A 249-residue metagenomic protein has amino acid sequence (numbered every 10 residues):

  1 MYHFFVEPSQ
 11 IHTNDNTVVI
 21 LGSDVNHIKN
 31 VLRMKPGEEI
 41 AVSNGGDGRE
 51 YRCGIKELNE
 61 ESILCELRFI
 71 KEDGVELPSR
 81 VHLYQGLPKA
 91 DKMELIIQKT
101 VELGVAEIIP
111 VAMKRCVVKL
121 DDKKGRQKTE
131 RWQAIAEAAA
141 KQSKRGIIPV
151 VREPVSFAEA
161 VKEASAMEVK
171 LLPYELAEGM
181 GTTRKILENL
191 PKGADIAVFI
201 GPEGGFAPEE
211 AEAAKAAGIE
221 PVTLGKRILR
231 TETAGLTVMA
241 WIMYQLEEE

Functional and structural regions predicted by a protein language model:
M1-E72: N-terminal positively charged helical leader segments and presequences
G37, T100, A136, A214 (+1 more regions): Residue-level signal for inorganic ion chemistry
I40, V75-Y84, L187-K192: Mobile, glycine- and charge-enriched loop segments and immediately flanking short secondary-structure elements within
C65, I148-R152, P221: Generic structural signal for residues in well-ordered beta-strands
G74-L171: RNA substrate-binding interface of SAM-dependent RNA methyltransferases
G125-T129, N189, A240-W241: Short, hinge-like loop/turn segments at secondary-structure boundaries
M167-G205, E209-E210, I219-T223: Active-site/ligand-binding-proximal alpha/beta "capping" segment
P208-E249: Structured adenosyl-cofactor binding patch, chiefly the S-adenosyl-L-methionine
